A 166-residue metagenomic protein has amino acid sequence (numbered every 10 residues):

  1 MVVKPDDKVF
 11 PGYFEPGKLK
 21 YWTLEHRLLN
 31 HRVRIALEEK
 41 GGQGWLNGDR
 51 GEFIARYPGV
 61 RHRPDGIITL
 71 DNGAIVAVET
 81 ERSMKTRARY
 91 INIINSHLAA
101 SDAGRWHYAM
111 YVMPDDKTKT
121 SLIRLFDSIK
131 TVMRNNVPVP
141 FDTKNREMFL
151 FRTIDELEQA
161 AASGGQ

Functional and structural regions predicted by a protein language model:
M1-D6, N47-D49, L150-T153: Helix N-cap / beta->alpha transition motif
M1-L29: Interdomain/boundary linker segments immediately adjacent to catalytic/signaling cores
V2, V9-Y13, I67, I75-A77 (+1 more regions): Ordered hydrophobic segments in well-structured contexts
Y21-L24, R34-V76, M84-R89: Active-site metal-binding core of divalent-cation-utilizing nuclease and nuclease-like domains
L28-H31, I91-H97: Well-ordered, non-membrane alpha-helical segments in soluble/globular domains
V33-G41, H97-S101, F126-K130: Hydrophobic, Leu/Ile/Phe/Ala-enriched alpha-helical segments that form helix-helix packing faces
M84, A88-N92, S101-Y108, M113-Q166: Non-catalytic C-terminal interaction segments of nucleic acid-processing enzymes
